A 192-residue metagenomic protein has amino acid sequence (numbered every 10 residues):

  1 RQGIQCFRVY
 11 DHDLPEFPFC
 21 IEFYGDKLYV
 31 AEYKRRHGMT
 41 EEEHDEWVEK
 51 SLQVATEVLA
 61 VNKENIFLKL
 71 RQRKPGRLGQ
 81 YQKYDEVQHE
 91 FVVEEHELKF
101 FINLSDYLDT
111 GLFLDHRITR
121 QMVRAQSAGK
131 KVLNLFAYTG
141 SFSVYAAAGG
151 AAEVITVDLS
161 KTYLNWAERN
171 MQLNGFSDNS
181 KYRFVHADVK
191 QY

Functional and structural regions predicted by a protein language model:
R1-Y29, Y33-R35: Non-catalytic accessory regions of SAM-dependent methyltransferases
C20-E22, W47-F113, Q121, A125: Non-catalytic substrate-recognition/targeting regions of SAM-dependent transferases
A31-D45: Short histidine-centered catalytic/ligand-binding loop motif
G129-Y138: Conserved class I S-adenosyl-L-methionine
T139-A152: Conserved SAM-binding loop of SAM-dependent methyltransferases across substrates and taxa, primarily the Class I
E153-D158: Conserved SAM-binding motif I beta-strand of class I
S160-Y192: S-adenosyl-L-methionine
